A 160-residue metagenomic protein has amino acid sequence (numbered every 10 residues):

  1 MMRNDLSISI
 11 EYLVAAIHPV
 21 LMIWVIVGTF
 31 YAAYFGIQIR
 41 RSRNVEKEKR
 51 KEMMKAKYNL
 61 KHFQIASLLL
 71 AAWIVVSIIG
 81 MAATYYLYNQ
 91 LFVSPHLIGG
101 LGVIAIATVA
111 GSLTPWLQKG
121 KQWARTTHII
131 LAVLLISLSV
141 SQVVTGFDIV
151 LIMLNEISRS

Functional and structural regions predicted by a protein language model:
M1-S160: Membrane-embedded alpha-helical bundles that constitute the cytochrome b-like, heme-associated redox core of multi-pass
